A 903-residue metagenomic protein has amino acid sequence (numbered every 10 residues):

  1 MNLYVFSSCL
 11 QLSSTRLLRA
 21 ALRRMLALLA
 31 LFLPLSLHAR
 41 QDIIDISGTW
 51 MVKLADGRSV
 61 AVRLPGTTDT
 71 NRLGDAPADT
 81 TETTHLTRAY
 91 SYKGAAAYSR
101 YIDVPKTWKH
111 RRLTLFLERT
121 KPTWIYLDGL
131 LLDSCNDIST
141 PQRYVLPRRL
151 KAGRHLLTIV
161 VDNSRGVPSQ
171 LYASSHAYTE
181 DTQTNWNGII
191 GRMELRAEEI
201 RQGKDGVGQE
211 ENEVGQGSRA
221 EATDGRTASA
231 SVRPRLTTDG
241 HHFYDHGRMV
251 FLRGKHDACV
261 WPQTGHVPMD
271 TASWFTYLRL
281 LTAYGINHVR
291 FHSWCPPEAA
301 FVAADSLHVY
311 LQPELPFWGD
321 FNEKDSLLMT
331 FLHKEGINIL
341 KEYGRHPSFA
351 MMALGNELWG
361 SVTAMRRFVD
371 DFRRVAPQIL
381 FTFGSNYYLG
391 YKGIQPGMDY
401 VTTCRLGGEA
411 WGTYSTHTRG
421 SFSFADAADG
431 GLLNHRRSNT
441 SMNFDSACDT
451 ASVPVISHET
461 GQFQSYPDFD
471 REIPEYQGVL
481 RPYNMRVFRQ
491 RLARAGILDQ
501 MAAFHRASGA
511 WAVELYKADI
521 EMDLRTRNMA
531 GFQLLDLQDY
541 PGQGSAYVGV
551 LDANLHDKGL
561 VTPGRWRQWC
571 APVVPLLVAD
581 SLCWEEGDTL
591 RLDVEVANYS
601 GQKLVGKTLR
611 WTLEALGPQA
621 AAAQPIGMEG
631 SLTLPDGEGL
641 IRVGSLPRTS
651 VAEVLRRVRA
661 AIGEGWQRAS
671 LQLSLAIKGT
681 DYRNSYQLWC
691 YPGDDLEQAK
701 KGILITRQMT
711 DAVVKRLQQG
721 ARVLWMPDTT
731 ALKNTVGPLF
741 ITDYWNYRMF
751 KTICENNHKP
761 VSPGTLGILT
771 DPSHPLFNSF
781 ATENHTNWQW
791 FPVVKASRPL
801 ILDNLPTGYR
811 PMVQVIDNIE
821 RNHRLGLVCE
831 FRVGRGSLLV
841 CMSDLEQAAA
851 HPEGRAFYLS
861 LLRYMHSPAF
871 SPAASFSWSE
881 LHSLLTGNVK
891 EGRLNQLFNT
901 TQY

Functional and structural regions predicted by a protein language model:
A39-E82, L156-S169, Q183, G188-I200 (+3 more regions): Accessory carbohydrate-binding/adhesion or oligomerization-edge regions at the termini of glycan-active proteins
I44-A55, K93-E199, E298, Y310: Accessory beta-strand-rich segments of carbohydrate-active enzymes
P77-V104, W108-D128, D133-N136, P168 (+6 more regions): Active-site-adjacent substrate/metal-binding segments within catalytic domains of carbohydrate-active enzymes
I125-L127, K204, E213, A220-A228 (+4 more regions): Beta-strand-rich binding/interaction modules
H288-L551: Substrate-binding/catalytic cleft of secreted carbohydrate-active enzymes, primarily glycoside hydrolases
V375, L535-S600: Aromatic-rich peripheral "rim/lid" segments of glycoside hydrolase catalytic domains that contact and position glycan
L432-N439, K751-P852, A869-Y903: Catalytic beta-strand/loop cores that center a nucleophilic Ser/Cys/Thr and support acyl-enzyme chemistry
K701-R748, R835-S837, C841, L861: Short alpha-beta junction capping motif
